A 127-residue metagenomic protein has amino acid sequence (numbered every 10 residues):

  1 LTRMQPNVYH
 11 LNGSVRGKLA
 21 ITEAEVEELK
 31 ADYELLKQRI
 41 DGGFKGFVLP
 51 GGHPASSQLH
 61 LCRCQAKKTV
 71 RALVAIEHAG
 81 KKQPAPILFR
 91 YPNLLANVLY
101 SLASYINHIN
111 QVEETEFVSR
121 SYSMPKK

Functional and structural regions predicted by a protein language model:
L1-K127: Phosphate/pyrophosphate-binding loop motifs in nucleotide- or prenyl diphosphate-using proteins
